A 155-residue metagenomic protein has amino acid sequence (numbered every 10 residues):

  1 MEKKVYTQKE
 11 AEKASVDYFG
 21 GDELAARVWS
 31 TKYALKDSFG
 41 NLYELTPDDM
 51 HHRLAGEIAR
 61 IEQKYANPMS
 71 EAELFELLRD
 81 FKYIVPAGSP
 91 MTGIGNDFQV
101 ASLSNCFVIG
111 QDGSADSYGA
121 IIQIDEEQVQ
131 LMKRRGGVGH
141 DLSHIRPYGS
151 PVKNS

Functional and structural regions predicted by a protein language model:
M1-S155: Extended catalytic cores of very large enzyme megasubunits
